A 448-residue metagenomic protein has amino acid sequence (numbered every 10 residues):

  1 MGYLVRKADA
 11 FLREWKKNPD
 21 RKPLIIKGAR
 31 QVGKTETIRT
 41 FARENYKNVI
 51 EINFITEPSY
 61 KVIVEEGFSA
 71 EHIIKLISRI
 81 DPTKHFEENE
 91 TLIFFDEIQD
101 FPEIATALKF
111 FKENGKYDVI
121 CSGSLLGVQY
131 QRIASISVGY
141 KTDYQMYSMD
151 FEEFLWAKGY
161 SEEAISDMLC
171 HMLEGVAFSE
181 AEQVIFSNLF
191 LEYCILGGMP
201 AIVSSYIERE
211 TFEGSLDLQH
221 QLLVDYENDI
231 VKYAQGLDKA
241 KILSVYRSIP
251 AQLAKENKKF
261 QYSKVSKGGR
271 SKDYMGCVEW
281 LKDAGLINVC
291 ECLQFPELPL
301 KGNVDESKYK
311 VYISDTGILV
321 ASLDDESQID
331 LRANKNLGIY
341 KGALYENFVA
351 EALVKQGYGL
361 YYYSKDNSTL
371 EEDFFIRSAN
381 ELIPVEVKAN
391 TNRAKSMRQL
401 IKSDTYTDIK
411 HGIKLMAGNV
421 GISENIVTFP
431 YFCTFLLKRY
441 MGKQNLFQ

Functional and structural regions predicted by a protein language model:
M1-K17: N-terminal pre-Walker A segment at the start of P-loop NTPase domains
K34: Conserved lysine of the Walker
T37, F41: Hydrophobic positions on the alpha1 helix immediately C-terminal to the Walker A/P-loop
T56-N89: Short glycine-rich substrate-engagement loop in P-loop NTPases that contacts/grips substrate
F94, D118-S124, Q145: Structural recognition of the conserved hydrophobic beta-strand(s) that form the central parallel beta-sheet of P-loop
Q131-A254: Interdomain motor-coupling "hinge/lid" segment immediately C-terminal to the ATP-binding subdomain of NTP-driven enzymes
S204-E371, F375-A379: Accessory nucleic acid-recognition modules appended to NTPase machines
A389-F429: Catalytic cores of nucleic-acid endonucleases
